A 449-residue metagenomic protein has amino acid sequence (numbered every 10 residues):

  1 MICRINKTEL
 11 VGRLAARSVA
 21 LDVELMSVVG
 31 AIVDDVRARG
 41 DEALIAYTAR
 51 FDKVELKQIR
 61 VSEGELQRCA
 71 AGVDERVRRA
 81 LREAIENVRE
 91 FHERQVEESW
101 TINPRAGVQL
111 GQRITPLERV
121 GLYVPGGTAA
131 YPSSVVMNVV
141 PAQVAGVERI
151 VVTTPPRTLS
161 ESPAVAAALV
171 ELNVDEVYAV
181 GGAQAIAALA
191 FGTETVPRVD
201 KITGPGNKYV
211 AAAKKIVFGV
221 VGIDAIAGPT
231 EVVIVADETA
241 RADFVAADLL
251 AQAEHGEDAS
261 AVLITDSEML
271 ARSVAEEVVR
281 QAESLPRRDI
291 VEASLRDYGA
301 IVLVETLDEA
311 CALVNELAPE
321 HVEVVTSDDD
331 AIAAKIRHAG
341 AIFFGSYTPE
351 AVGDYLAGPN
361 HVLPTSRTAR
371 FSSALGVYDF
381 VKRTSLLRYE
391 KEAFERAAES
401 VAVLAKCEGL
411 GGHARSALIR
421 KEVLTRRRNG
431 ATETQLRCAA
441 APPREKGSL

Functional and structural regions predicted by a protein language model:
M1-E118, R426: N-terminal Rossmann-like NAD(P)+-binding subdomain of aldehyde/semialdehyde dehydrogenases
I102-A167: Conserved small-residue-rich beta-alpha loop and adjacent elements that most often cradle the phosphate/pyrophosphate
M137-E148, V170-L172, A190-V196, K214-I216 (+1 more regions): Alpha-helix C-terminal capping segments
N173-S260: Conserved NAD(P)+-binding/catalytic subdomain of aldehyde/semialdehyde dehydrogenases
A225-D297, I301: A conserved active-site cap/scaffold subdomain adjacent to cofactor or substrate pockets
N315-R427: C-terminal core of ALDH-fold dehydrogenases
V423-L449: Intrinsic disorder/low-complexity segments
